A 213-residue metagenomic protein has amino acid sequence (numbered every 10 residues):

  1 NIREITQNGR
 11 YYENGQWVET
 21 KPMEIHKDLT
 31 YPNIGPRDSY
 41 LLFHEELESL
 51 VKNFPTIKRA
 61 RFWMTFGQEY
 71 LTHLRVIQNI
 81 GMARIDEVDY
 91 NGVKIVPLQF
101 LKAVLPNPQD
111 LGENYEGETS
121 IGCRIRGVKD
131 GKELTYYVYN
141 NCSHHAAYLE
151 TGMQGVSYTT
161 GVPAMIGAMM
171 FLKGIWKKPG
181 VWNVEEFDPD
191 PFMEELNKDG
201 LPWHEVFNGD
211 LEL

Functional and structural regions predicted by a protein language model:
N1-L213: C-terminal catalytic/substrate-binding lobe primarily of soluble NAD(P)-dependent oxidoreductases
